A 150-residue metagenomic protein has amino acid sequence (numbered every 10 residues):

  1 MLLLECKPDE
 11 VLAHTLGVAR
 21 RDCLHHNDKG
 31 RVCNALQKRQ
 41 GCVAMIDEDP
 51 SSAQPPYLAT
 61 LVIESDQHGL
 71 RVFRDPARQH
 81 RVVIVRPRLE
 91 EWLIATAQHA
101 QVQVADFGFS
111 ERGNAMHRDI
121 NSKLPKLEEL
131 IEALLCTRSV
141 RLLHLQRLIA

Functional and structural regions predicted by a protein language model:
M1-A150: Acidic, divalent-metal-binding catalytic cores of TOPRIM and closely related two-metal-ion phosphodiester/pyrophosphate
